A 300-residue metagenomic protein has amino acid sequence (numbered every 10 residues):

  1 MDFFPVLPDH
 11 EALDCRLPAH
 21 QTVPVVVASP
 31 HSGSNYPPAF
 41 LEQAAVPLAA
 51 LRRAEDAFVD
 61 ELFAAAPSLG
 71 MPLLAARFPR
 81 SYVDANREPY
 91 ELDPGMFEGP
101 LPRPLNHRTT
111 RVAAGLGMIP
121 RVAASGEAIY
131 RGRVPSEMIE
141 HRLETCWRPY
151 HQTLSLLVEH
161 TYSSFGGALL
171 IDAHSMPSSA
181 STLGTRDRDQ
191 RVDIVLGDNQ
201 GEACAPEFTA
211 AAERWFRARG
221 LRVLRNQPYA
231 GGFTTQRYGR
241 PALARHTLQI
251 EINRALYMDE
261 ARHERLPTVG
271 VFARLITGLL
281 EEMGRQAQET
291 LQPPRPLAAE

Functional and structural regions predicted by a protein language model:
M1-L170, S175-L248, I252-E300: N-terminal catalytic or cofactor-binding beta/alpha core of small enzyme domains
